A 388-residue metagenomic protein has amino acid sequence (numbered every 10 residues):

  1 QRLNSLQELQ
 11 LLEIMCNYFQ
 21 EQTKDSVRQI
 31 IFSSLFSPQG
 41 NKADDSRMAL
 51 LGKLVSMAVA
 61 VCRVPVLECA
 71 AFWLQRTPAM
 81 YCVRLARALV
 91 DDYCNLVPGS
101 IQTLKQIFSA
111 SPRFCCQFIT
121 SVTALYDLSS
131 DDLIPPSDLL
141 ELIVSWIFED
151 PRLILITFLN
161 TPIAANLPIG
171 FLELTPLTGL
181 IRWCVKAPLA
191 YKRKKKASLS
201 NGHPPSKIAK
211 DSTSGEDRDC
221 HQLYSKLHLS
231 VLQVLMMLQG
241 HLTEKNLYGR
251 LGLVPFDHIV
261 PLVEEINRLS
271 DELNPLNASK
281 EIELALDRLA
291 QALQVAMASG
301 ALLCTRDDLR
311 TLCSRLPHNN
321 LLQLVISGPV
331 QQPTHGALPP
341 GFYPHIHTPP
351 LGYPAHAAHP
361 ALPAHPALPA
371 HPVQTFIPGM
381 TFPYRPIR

Functional and structural regions predicted by a protein language model:
Q1-L11, C16-F19, R28, R63 (+3 more regions): Very long, low-complexity or repeat-rich scaffold/adaptor subunits of large eukaryotic multiprotein assemblies
Q1-V61: Alpha-helical solenoid scaffolds in large eukaryotic transport, assembly, and signaling factors
P354-P372: Long, intrinsically disordered low-complexity tandem-repeat regions enriched in serine/threonine/proline and other
